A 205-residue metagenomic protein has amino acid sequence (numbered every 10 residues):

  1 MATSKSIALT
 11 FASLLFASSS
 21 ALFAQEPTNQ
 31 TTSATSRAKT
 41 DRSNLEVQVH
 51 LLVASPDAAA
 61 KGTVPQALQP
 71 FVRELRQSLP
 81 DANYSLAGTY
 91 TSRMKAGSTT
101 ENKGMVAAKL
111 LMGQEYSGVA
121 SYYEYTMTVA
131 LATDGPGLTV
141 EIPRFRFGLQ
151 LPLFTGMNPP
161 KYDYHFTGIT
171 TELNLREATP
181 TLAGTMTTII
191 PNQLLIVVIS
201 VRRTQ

Functional and structural regions predicted by a protein language model:
M1-F11: Bacterial N-terminal signal peptides that target proteins for export
A2, Q25-Q205: Outer membrane pore-forming secretion/assembly proteins and partners of Gram-negative envelopes
T10-S19: Bacterial N-terminal signal peptides
